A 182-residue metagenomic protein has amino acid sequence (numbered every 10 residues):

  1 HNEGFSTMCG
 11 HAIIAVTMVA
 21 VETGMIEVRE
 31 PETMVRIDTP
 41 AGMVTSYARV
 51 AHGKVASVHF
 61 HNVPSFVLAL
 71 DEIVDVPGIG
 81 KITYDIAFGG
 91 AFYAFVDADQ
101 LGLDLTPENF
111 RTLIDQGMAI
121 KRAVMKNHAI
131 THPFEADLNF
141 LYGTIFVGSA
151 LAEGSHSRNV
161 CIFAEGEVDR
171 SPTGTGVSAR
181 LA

Functional and structural regions predicted by a protein language model:
H1-M8, I13-T175, A179-A182: Active-site proximal loop and beta-alpha junction motif in alpha/beta enzyme cores
